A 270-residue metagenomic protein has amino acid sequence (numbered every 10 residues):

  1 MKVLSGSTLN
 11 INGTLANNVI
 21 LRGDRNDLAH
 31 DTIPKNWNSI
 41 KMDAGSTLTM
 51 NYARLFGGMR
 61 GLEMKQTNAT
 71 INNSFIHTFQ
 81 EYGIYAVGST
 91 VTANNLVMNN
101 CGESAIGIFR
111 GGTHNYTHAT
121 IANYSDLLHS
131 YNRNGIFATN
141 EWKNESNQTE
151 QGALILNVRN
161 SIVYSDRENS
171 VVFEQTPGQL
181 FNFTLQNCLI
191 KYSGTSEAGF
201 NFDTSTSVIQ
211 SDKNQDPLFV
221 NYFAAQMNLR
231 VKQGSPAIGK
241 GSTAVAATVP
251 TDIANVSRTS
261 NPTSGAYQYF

Functional and structural regions predicted by a protein language model:
M1-M227, I238-V249, I253-A254, Y267-F270: Beta-strand/loop edge motif enriched in small/polar residues
V231-K232: Beta-strand-rich, repetitive solenoid scaffolds
